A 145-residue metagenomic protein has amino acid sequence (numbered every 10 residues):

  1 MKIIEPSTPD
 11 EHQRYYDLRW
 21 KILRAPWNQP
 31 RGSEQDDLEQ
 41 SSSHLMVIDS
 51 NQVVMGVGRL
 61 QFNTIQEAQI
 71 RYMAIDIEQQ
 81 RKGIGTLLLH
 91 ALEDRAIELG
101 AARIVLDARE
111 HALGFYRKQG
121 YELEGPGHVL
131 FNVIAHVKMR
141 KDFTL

Functional and structural regions predicted by a protein language model:
M1-R95, L99-Q119, E124-F143: Anionic, Ser/Thr-rich low-complexity intrinsically disordered regions
